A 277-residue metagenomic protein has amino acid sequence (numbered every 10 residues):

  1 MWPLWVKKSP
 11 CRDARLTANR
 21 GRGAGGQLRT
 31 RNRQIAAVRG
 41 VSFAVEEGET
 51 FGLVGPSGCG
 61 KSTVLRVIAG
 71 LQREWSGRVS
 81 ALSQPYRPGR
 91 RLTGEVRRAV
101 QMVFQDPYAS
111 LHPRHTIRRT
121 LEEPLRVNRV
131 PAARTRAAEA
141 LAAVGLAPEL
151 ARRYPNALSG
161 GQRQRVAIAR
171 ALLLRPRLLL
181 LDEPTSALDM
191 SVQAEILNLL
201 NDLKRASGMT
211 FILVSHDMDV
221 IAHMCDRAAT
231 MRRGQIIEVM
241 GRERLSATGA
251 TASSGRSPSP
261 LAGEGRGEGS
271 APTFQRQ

Functional and structural regions predicted by a protein language model:
V54-P56: The feature captures the beta-strand-to-loop junction immediately N-terminal to the Walker
A69: Helix-to-loop junction immediately C-terminal to a conserved catalytic motif
G77-P88, V96: Conserved ABC transporter NBD signature motif
R134-E149: Conserved ABC ATPase "signature" region
Y154-L158, Q162: Conserved ABC ATPase signature
I221-H223: A short, surface-exposed alpha-helical micro-motif characterized by mixed small hydrophobic and charged/polar residues
